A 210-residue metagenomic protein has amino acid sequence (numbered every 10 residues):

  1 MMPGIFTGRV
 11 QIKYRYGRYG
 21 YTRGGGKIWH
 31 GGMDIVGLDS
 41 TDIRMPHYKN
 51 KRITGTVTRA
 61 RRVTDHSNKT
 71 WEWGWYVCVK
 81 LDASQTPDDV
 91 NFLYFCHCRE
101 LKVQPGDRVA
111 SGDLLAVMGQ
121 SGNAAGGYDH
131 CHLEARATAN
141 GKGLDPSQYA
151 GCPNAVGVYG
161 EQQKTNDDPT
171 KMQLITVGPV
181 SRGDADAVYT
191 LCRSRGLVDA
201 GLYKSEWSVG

Functional and structural regions predicted by a protein language model:
M1-G4, Q104-D113, H130-K171: Acidic, glycine-rich catalytic/binding loops that coordinate metals and/or anionic ligands
I5, R9, K13-R15, I53 (+4 more regions): Polar, enzyme-active/binding microenvironments
Q11-K49: Short glycine/threonine/proline-enriched tight-turn/helix- or strand-capping micro-motif at secondary-structure
G37-S40, D89, P179-G183: Soluble non-cytosolic domains of exported or imported proteins
T41-I43, L101, D107: Residue "hotspots" at secondary-structure boundaries inside conserved domains
P46-K102, A124-H132: Zn2+-dependent peptidoglycan hydrolase active-site motif and core
T54-T58, P105-G122: Active-site-proximal beta-strands of protease catalytic cores
C98, N166-G210: Solvent-exposed beta-strand motifs enriched in subsets of small alpha/beta binding domains, especially certain
